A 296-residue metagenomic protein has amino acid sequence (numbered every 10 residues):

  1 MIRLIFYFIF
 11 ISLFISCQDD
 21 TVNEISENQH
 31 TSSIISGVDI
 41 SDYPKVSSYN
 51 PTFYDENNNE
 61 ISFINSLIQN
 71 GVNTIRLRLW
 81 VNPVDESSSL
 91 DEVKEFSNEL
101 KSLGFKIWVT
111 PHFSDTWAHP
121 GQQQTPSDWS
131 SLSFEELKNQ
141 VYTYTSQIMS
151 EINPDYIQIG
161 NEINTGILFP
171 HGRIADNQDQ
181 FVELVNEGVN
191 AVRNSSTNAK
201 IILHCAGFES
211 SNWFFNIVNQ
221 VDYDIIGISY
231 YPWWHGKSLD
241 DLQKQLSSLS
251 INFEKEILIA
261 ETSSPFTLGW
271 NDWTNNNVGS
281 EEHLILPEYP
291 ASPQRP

Functional and structural regions predicted by a protein language model:
L4-F14: Sec-dependent N-terminal signal peptides
I15-S32: Bacterial Sec-dependent N-terminal signal peptides
N28-E95, E99-K106, F113-Q140, G227 (+1 more regions): N-terminal substrate-binding region of glycoside hydrolase catalytic domains
S32-S36, G71-N73, K101-I107, I152-Y156 (+3 more regions): Short, well-ordered coil/turn segments that N-cap beta-strands
I61-I68, E183, S196-K200, W213-E282: Glycoside hydrolase catalytic-domain groove-lining segments
S89-K94, N98, H119-V221, H235-K244: Active-site cleft segment of glycoside hydrolase catalytic domains centered on the general acid/base Glu
T125-L132, N271-P293: A solvent-exposed, charged loop/short amphipathic helix patch at secondary-structure junctions
